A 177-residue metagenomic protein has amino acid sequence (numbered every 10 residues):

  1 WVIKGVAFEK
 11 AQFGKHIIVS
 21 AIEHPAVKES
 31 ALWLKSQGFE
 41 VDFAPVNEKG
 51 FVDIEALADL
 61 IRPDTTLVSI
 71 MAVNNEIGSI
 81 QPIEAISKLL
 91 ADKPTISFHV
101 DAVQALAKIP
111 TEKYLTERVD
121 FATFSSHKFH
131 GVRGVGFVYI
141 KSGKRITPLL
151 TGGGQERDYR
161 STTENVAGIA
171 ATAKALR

Functional and structural regions predicted by a protein language model:
W1-R177: Pyridoxal 5′-phosphate
